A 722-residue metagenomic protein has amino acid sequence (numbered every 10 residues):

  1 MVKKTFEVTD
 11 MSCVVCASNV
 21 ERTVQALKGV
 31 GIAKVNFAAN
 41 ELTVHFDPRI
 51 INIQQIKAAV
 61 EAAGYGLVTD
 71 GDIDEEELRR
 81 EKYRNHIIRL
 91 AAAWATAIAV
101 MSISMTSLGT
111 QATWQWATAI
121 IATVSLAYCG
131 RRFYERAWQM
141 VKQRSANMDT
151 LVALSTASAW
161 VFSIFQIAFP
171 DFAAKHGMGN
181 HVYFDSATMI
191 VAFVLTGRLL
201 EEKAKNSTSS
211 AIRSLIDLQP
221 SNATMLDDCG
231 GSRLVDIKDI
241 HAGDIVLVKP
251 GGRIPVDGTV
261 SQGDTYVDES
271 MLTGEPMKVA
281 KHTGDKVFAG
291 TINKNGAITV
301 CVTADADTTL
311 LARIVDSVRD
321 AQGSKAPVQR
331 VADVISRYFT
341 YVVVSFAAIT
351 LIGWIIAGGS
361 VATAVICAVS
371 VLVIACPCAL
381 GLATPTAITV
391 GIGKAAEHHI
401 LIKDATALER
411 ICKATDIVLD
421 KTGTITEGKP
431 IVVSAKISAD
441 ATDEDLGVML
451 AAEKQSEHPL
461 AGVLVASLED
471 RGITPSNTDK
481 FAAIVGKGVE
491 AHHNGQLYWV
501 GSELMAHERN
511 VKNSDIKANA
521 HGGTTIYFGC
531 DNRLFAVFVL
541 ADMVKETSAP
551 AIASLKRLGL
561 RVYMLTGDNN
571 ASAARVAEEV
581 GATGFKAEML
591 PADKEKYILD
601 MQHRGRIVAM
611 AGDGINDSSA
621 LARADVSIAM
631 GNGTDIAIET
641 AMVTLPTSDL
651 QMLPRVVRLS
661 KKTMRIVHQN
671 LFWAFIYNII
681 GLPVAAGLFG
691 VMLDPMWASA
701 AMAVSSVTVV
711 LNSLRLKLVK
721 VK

Functional and structural regions predicted by a protein language model:
M1-W114, S214, C229-L234, A280 (+4 more regions): Flexible metal-binding regulatory segments at protein termini and peripheral loops
V2, S18, I402, G495 (+2 more regions): Conserved ATP-binding TGD loop and adjacent catalytic N/P-domain core of P-type ATPases
L27-Q54, H181-F184, R213-T308, T406-M449 (+1 more regions): Conserved cytosolic catalytic loops of P-type ATPases
Q55-E77, W116-T118, A122-N222, H241-V246 (+6 more regions): Actuator/coupling domain of P-type ATPases
L90-M101, R330-G358, C367-C376, L382-T386 (+1 more regions): Bilayer-spanning, highly hydrophobic alpha-helical transmembrane segments
S107-T110, K142, V161, K394 (+6 more regions): Membrane-embedded alpha-helical bundles of multi-pass transporters
W138-R144, K203-L218, T386-A405, L714-K722: Juxtamembrane helix-loop transition segments at the membrane interface in multi-pass membrane proteins
V432, K436-L558, N570, E579-I598: P-type ATPase nucleotide-binding
